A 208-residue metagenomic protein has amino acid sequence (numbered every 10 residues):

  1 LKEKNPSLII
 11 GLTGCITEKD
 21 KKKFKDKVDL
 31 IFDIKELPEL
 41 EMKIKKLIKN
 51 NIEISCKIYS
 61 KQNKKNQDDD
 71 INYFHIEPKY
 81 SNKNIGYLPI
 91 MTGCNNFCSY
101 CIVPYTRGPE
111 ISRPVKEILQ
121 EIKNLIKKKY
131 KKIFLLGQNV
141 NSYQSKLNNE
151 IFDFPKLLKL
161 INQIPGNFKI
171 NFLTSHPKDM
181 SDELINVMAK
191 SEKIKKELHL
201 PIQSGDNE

Functional and structural regions predicted by a protein language model:
L1-Y143: Proteins enriched for Cys/Gly/acidic motifs involved in redox and nucleic-acid/cofactor modification
G11, K19, I126-E208: Conserved SAM/AdoMet-binding glycine-rich loop
